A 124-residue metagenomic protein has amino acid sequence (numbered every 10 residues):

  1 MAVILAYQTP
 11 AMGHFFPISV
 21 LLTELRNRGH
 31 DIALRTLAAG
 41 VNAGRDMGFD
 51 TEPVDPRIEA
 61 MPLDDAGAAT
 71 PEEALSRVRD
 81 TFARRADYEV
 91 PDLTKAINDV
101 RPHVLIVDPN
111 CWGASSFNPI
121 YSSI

Functional and structural regions predicted by a protein language model:
M1-A2, P17-L22, P71-L75, D92-K95: A short alpha-helix capping/helix-coil boundary motif
M1-D50: N-terminal subdomain of nucleotide-sugar transferases
I4-Q8, L75-T81: Glycine-rich phosphate-binding "P-loop"
M12, A66, S122-I124: Short, proline-centered helix/strand-breaking motifs
F15-F16, D64-A69, Y88-V90: Short, flexible segments with low predicted structural confidence
F16-P17, G44-R45, L63, A114-N118: Short glycine-/acidic-enriched loop or helix-start segments at secondary-structure transitions that form or flank
A33-V78: Conserved nucleotide-sugar phosphate-binding/catalytic loop shared by glycosyltransferases and other
A83-I124: Conserved nucleotide-sugar donor-interacting segment of glycosyltransferase catalytic cores, predominantly GT-B
